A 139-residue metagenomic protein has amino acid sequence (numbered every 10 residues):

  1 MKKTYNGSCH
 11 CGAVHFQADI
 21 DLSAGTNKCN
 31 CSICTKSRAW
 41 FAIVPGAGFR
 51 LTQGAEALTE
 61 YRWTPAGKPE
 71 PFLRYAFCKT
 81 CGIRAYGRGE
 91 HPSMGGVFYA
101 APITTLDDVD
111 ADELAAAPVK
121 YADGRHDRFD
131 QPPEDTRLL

Functional and structural regions predicted by a protein language model:
M1-S8, A13-L139: A short Gly-Trp-Pro
